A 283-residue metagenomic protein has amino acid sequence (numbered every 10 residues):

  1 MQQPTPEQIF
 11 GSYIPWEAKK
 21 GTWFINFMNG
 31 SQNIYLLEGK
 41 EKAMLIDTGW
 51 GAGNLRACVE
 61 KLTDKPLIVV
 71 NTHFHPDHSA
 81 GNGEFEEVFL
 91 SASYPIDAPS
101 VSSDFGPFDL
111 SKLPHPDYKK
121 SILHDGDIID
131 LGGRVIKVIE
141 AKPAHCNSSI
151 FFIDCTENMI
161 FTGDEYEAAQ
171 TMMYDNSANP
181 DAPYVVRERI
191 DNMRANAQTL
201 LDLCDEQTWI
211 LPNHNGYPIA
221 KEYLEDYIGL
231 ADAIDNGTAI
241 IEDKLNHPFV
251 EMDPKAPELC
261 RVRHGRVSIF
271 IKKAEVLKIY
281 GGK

Functional and structural regions predicted by a protein language model:
M1-E17, V101-L110: Short, basic/low-complexity N-terminal boundary segments at the transition from targeting/disordered tails
M1-T5, A195-K283: Accessory terminal helices/loops
G11-K61, F151-E167: Conserved beta-strand hairpin/beta-sheet module of binuclear metal-dependent hydrolase folds, prominently
I14-A18, L37, G126-L131, C260-V262: Short acidic-hydrophobic surface loop/beta-edge motif
K19-F24, G126, V135-K137: Short, hydrophobic/aromatic-rich segments at coil-to-beta transitions
I25-N26, Y118-K120, E140-P143: Short Gly/Pro-enriched turn/cap motifs at secondary-structure boundaries
A43, W50-G51, V135-D235: Metallo-beta-lactamase
G51-D130, A168, Y227-G237: Active-site HxH/HxHxD metal-binding segment of metal-dependent hydrolases
